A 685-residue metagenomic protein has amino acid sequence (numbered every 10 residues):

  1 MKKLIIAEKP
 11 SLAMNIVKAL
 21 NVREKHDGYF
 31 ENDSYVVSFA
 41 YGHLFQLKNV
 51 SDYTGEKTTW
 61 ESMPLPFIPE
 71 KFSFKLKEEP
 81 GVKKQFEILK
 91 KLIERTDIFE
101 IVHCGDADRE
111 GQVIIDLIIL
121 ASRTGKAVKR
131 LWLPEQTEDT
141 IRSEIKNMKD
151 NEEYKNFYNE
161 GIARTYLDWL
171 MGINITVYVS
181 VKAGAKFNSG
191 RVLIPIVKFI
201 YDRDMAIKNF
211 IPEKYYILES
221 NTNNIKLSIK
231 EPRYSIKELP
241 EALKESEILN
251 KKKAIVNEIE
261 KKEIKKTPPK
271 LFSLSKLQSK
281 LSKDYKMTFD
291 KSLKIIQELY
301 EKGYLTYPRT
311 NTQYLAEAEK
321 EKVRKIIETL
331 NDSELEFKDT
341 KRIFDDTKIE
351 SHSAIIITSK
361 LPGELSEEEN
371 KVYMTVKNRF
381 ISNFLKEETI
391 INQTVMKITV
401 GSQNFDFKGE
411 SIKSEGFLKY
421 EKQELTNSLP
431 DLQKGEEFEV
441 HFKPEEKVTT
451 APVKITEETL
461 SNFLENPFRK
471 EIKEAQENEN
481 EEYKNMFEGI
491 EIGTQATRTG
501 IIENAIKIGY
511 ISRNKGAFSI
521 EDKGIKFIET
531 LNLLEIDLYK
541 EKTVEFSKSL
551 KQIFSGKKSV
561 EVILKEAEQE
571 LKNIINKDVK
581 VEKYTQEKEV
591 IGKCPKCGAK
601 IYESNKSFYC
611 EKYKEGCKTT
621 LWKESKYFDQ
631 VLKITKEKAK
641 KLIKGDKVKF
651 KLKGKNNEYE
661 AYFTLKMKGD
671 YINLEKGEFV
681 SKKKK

Functional and structural regions predicted by a protein language model:
M1-K2, V102-A107, G184-K186, K261-K270 (+4 more regions): Conserved short loop/turn motifs at secondary-structure junctions
M1-T165, T450-A451: Intrinsically disordered, low-complexity regulatory segments
K2-L4, V82, I93-T96, A121 (+4 more regions): Basic, low-complexity terminal or inter-domain segments flanking catalytic cores
P10-V17, S34-V37, Y41, E79-K90 (+17 more regions): Amphipathic alpha-helical transducer elements in NTP-driven molecular machines
H26-E56, I194-I236, S382-S428, N605-Y613 (+1 more regions): Structured, non-catalytic alpha/beta "coupling" segments that mediate domain-domain communication and provide generic
T140-T222, K262: C-terminal or mid-to-C-terminal helical accessory/interaction module adjacent to the motor/catalytic core
I236-F272, Q278, A451: Metal- or metallocofactor-binding catalytic centers and their adjacent structured scaffolds across diverse enzyme
